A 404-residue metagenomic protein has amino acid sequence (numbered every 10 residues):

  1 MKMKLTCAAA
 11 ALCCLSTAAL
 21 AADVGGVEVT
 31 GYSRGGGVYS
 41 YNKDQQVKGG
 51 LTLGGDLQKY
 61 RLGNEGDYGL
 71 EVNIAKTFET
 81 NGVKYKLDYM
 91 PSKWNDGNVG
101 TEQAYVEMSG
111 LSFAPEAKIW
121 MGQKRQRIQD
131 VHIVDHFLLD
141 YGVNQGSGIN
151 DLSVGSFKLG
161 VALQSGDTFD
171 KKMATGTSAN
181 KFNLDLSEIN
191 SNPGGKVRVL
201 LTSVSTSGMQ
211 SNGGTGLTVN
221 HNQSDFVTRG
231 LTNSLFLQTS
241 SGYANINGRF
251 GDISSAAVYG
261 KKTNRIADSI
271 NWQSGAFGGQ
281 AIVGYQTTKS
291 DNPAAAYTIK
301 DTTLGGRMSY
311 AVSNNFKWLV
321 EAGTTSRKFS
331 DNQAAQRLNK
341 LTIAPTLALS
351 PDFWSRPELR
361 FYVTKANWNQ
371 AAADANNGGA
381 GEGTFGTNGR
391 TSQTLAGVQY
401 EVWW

Functional and structural regions predicted by a protein language model:
K2-P115, L152, N271, G275 (+4 more regions): Beta-barrel outer-membrane channel/assembly domains of diderm bacteria
V27-S33, V83-Y89, A117-I119, G155-V161 (+7 more regions): Transmembrane beta-strands of outer-membrane beta-barrel proteins
R34-L62, G97, E102, F113-Q210 (+1 more regions): Surface-exposed coil loops of outer-membrane beta-barrel proteins
R34-V38, M90-W94, K124-Q126, A162-G166 (+7 more regions): Outer-membrane beta-barrel pore domains and translocons
K43-Q45, M173, N247-R249, P293 (+2 more regions): Outer-membrane beta-barrel and related beta-rich outer-membrane complex signature in Gram-negative bacteria
E65, V99, D140, T177 (+6 more regions): Short coil/turn motifs at beta-sheet boundaries
Y68-V72, T101-V106, V143-S147, N180-L184 (+5 more regions): Hydrophobic, lipid-facing positions within transmembrane beta-strands of outer-membrane proteins
S191-T206, Q210-S330, A335-L341, L347 (+1 more regions): Detector for outer-membrane/organellar transmembrane beta-barrel domains, recognizing the amphipathic beta-strand
